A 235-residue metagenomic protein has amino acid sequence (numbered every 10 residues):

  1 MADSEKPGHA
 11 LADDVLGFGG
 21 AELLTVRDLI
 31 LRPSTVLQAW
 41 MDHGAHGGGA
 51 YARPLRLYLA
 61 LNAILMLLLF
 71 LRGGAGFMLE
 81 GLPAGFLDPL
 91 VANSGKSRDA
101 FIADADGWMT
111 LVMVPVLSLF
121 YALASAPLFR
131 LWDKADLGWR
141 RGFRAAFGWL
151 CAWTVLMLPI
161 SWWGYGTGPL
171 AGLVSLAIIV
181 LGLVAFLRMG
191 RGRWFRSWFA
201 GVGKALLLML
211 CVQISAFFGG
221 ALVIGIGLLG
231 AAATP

Functional and structural regions predicted by a protein language model:
M1-P235: Membrane-proximal intrinsically disordered regions of secretory-pathway and membrane-system proteins
